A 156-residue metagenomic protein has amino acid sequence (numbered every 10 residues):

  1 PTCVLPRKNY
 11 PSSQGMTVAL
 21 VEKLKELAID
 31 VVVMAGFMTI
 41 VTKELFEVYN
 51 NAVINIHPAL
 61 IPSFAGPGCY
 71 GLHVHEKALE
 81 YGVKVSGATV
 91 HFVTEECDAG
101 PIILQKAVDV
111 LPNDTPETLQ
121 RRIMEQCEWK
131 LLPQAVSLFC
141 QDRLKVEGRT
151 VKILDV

Functional and structural regions predicted by a protein language model:
P1-V156: One-carbon transfer enzymes
